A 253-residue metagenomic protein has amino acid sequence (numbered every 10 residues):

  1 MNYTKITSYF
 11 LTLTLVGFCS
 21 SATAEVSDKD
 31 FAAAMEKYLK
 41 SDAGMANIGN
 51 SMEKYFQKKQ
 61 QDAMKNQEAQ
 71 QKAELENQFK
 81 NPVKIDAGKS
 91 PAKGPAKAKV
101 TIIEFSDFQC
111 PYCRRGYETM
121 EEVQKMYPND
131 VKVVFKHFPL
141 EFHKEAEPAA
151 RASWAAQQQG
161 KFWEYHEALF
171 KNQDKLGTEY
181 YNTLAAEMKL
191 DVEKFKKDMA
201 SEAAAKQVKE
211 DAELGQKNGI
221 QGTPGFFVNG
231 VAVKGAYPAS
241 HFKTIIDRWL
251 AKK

Functional and structural regions predicted by a protein language model:
M1-F10: Bacterial N-terminal signal peptides that target proteins for export
Y9-F18: Bacterial N-terminal signal peptides
F18-A24: Sec/Tat signal peptide C-region and signal peptidase I cleavage site
A24-E141, A200, K206-Q216, G222 (+1 more regions): Extracytoplasmic thiol/disulfide redox context detector
A43-G44, K161, D174, A204: Generic structural signal for secondary-structure transition and capping sites
I103, F108-A186, L190-D191, K196 (+2 more regions): Structural alpha/beta surface segment adjacent to cysteine/selenocysteine redox centers across thiol/disulfide enzymes
K175-Y180, L190-K194, A200-I246: Thiol/disulfide oxidoreductase modules built on the thioredoxin-like
I246-K253: Short, hydrophobic alpha-helical segments
